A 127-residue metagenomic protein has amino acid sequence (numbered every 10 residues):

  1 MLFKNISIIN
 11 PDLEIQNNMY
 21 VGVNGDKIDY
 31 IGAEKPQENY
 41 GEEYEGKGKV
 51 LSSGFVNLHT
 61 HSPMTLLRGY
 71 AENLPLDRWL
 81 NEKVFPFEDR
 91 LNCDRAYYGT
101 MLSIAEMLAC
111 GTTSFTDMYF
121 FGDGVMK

Functional and structural regions predicted by a protein language model:
M1-E38, K49-V50: N-terminal metal-binding scaffold of metallo-dependent hydrolase/deaminase domains
F3, E42-E45, V56: Hydrophobic/aromatic beta-strand patches that form the interior of the parallel beta-sheet core in alpha/beta enzyme
P11, H61, F120: Flexible loop residues that form catalytic and substrate-binding hotspots at small-molecule/glycan-binding clefts
N39-E42, M126-K127: Short amphipathic alpha-helices and their capping/turn segments at secondary-structure boundaries
E42, K49-V50, S62: Acidic/His- and Gly-rich active-site-bordering loop/insert found across diverse amide/peptide-bond hydrolases
G54-T65: Histidine-centered catalytic micro-motifs
L66-Y98: Active-site gating loops and adjacent loop-to-helix segments of metal-dependent hydrolytic enzymes
E88-K127: Active-site loop-helix segments enriched in His/Asp/Glu that coordinate and activate a nucleophilic water at divalent
